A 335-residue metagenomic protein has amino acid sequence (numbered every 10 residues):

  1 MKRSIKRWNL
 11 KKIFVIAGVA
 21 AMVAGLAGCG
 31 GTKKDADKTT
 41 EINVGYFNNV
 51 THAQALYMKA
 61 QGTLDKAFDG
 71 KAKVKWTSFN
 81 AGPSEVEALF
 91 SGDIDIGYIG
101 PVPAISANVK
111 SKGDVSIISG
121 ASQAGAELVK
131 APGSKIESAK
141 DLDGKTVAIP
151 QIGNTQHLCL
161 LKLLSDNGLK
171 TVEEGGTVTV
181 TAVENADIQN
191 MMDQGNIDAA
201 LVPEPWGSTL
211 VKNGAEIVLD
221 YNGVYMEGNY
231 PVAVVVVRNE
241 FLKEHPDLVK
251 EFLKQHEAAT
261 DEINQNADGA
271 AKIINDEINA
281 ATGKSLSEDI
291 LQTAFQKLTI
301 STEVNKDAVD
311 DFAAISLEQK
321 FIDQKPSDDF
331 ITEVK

Functional and structural regions predicted by a protein language model:
M1-E41, K335: Short, low-complexity disordered leader/linker segments with a strong preference for bacterial N-terminal type II
D35-T181, D198-E204: Short, glycine-/small- and polar/acidic-enriched structural segments that line small-molecule recognition paths
A53-Y57, G62, K66, E87 (+15 more regions): Solvent-exposed, polar/charged alpha-helical surfaces in well-ordered, non-transmembrane soluble domains, broadly
T63-A72, E174, G223-E227, F295-D307: Short, solvent-exposed loop/beta-turn-alpha elements that line the ligand-binding surface or hinge of extracytoplasmic
V102-P103, E173-T177, T181, A186-N275: Pocket-lining segment of extracytoplasmic ligand-binding domains
A107-I118, S165, T209-G223, T282-S285: Ligand-binding "clamshell"
K243-F321: Secondary-structure end/capping motifs
A313-K335: Conserved C-terminal helix/tail region of periplasmic/extracytoplasmic solute-binding proteins
